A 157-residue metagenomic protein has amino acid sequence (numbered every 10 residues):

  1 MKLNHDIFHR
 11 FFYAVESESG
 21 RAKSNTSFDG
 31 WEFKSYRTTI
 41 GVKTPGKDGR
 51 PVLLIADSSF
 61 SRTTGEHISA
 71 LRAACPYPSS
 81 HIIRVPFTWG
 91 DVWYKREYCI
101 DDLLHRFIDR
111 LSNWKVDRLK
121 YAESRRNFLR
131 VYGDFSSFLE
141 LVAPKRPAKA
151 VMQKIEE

Functional and structural regions predicted by a protein language model:
M1-E157: Terminal leader/tail segments of proteins
